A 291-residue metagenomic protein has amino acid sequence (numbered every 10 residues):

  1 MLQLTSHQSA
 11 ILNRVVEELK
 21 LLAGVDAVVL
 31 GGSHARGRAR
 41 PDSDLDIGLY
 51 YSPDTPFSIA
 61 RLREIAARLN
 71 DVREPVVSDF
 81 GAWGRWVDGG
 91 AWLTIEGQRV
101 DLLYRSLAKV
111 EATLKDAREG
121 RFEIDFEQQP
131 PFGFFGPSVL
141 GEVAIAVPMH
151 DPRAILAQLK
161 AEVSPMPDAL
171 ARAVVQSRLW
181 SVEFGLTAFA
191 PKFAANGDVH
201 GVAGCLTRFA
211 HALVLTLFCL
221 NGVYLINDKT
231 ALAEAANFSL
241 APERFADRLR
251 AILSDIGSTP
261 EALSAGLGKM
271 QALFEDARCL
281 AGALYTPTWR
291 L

Functional and structural regions predicted by a protein language model:
M1-L4, A67-A194: Conserved NTP/Mg2+-binding pocket subregion across the NTase superfamily
M1-V29: Helical scaffold of the NTase/Pol beta-like nucleotidyltransferase catalytic core
L12-R14, G31-H34, R85-D88: Short alpha-helical segments and helix-capping/turn motifs at coil-helix boundaries
V15, L19, A66-V76, A277: Hydrophobic, Leu/Ile/Phe/Ala-enriched alpha-helical segments that form helix-helix packing faces
G32-D71, G89, L93-Y104: Catalytic metal-binding acidic patch
A35-R36, L107-K109, Y224-L225: Short, solvent-exposed loop/turn segments at secondary-structure junctions
V147-L291: Conserved nucleotidyltransferase catalytic core and NTase-mimicking acidic/glycine-rich helix/loop elements in nucleic
